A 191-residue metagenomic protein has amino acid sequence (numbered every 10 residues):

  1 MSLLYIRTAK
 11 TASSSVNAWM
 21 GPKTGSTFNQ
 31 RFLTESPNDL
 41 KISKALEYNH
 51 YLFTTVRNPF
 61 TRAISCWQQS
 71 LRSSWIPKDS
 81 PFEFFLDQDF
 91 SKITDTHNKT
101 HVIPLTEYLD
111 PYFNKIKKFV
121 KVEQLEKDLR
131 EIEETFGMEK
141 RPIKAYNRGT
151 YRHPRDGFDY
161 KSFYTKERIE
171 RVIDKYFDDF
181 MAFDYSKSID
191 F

Functional and structural regions predicted by a protein language model:
M1-F191: Membrane-interface amphipathic segments in extracytoplasmic regions
